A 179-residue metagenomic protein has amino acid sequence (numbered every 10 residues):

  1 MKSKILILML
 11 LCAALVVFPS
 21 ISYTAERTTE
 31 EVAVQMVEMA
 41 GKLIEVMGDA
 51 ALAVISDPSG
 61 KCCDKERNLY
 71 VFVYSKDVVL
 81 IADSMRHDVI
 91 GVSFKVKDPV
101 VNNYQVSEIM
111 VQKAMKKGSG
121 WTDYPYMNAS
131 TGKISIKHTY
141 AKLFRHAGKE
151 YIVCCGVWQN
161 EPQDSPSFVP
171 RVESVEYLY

Functional and structural regions predicted by a protein language model:
M1-M9: Bacterial N-terminal signal peptides that target proteins for export
K2, V17-F18: Short intrinsically disordered, low-complexity coil segments enriched in acidic
L8-V17: Bacterial N-terminal signal peptides
F18, S22-Y179: N-terminal membrane-sensor/transducer module of prokaryotic signaling receptors
